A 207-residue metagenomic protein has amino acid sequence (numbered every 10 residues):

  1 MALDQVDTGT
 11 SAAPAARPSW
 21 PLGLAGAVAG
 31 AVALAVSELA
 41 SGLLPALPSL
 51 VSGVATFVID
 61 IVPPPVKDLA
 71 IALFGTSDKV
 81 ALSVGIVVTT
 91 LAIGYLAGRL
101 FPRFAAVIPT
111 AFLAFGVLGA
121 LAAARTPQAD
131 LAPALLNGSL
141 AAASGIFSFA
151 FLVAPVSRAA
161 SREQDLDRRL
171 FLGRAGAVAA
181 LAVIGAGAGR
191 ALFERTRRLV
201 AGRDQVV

Functional and structural regions predicted by a protein language model:
M1-R103: Membrane-anchoring hydrophobic segments
A13-P21, D78, R125, A129 (+3 more regions): Juxtamembrane/transmembrane-helix boundary motifs in multi-pass membrane proteins
V32, V36, G85-I93, A114 (+4 more regions): Lipid-exposed faces of alpha-helical membrane segments in multi-pass integral membrane proteins
A35, L39, L96, L100 (+4 more regions): Hydrophobic membrane-targeting alpha-helices
G42, A46, A154-A159, E194-G202: Transmembrane helix-loop junctions in multipass membrane proteins, especially transporters and channels
Y95-L166: N-terminal secretory signal peptides
R162-A179: N-terminal secretory signal peptides and thylakoid transit peptides that target proteins across membranes
V178-V207: Hydrophobic alpha-helical transmembrane segments in integral membrane proteins
